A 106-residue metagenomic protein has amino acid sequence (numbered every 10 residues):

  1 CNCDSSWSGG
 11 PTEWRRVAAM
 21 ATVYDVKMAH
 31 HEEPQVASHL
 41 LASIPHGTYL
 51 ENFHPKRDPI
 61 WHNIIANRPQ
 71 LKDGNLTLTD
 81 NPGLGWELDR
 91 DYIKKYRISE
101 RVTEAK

Functional and structural regions predicted by a protein language model:
C1-N75: Shared catalytic-loop signature of beta/alpha-barrel
I64-K106: C-terminal extensions of enzymes
